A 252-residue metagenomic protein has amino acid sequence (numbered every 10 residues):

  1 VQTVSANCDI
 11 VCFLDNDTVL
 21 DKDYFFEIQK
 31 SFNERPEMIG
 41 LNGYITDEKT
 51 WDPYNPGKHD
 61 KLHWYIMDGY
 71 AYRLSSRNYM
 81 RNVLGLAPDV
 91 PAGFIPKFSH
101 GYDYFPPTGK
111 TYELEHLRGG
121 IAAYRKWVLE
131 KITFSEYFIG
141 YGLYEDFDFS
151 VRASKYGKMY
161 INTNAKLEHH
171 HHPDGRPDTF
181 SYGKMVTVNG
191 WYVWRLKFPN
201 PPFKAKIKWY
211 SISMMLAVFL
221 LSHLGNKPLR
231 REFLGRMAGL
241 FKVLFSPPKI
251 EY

Functional and structural regions predicted by a protein language model:
V1-A6: Glycine-rich, basic loop-to-helix element that forms the pyrophosphate-binding segment of sugar-nucleotide handling
C8-V19: Short beta-strand-to-loop acidic/aromatic patch adjacent to the donor-nucleotide binding site
D23, E27, D148-R152, N189-Y192 (+2 more regions): Alpha-helical elements of Rossmann-like donor-binding domains used by nucleotide-donor carbohydrate transfer enzymes
D23-A87: Conserved donor NDP-sugar-binding/catalytic core segment of glycosyltransferases
N82-I95, Y104-A123, S154: A recurrent flexible, glycine/aromatic-enriched loop bordering the glycosyltransferase active site that acts as
G109, E115-I132, I139-A165: A short, conserved alpha-helix in the catalytic core of glycosyltransferases
K158-R231: Active-site-adjacent helix/loop segment of glycosyltransferases that harbors family-specific signature motifs
H223-Y252: Membrane-interface aromatic/basic loop that binds lipid-linked glycans or pyrophosphate carriers, typified by
